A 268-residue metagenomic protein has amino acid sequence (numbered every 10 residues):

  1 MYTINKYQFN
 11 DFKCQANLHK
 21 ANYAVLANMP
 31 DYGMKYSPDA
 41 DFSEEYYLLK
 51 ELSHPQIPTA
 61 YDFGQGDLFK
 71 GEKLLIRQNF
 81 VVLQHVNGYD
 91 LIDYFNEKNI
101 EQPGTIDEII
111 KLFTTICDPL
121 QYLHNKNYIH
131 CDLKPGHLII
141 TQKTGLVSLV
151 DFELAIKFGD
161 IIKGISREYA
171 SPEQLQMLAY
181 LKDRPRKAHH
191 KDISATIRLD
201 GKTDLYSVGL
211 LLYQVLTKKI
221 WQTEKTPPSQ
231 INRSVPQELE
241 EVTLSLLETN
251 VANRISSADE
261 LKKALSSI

Functional and structural regions predicted by a protein language model:
Q15-Y47: ATP-binding glycine-rich loop module of kinase domains
S53-E72: Conserved HxN/HPN-centered segment at the entrance to the catalytic loop of eukaryotic protein kinase-like domains
K73-D90: Conserved short submotifs of the Hanks-type protein kinase catalytic core that shape the nucleotide-binding pocket
L91-G104: AlphaC helix of the protein kinase catalytic domain
L112-F113: Activation segment signature within eukaryotic-like protein kinase domains
H124-I140: Catalytic-loop of the protein kinase fold
S234-T249: Conserved C-terminal C-lobe helix
